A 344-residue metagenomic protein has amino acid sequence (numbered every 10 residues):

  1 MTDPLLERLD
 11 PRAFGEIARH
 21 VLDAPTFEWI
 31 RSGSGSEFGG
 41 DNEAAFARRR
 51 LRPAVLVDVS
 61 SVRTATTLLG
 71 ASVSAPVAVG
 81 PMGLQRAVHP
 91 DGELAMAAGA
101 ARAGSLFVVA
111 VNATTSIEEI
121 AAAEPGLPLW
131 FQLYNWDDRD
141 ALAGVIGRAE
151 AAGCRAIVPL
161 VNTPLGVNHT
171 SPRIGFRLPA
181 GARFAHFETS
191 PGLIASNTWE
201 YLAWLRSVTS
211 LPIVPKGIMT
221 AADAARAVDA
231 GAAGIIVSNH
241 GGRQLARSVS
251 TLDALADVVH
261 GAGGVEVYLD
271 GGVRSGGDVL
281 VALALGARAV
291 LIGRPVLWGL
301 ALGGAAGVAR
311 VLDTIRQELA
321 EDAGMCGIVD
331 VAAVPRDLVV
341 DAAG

Functional and structural regions predicted by a protein language model:
M1-V73, H169, I174-N197, A332-V334 (+1 more regions): An N-cap/entry alpha-helix motif that binds or orients negatively charged groups
D23, G303-G304: Glycine-centered helix-coil hinge/cap
S74-G80, G271, A289-L291: Short FAD-binding loop at a beta-strand-to-alpha-helix junction that anchors the flavin cofactor in diverse
S74-T115: Glycine-rich active-site/cofactor-binding loop and its immediate structural neighborhood
A78-L84, L127-Y134, E188: Short, basic, glycine/proline-bearing loop/turn elements
A97-A98, A122-A123, D137-L269, G276-W298 (+1 more regions): Alpha/beta enzyme core
R102-L142: A gly/proline- and charged-residue-enriched helix-loop-helix capping module
G304-A332: Internal helix-turn-beta structural module
